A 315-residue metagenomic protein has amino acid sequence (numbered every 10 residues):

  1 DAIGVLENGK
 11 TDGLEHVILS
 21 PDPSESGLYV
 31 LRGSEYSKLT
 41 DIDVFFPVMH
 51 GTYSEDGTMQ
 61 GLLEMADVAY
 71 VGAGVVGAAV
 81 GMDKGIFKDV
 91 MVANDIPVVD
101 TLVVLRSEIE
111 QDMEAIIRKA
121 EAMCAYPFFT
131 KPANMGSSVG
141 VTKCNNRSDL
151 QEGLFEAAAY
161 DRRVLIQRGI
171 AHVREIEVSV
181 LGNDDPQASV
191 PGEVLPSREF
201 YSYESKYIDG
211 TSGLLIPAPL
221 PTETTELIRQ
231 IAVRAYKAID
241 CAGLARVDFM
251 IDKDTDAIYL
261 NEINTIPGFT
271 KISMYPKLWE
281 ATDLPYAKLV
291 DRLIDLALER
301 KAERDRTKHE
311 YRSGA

Functional and structural regions predicted by a protein language model:
D1-V76, V80-M82, I86, V104-I116 (+2 more regions): ATP-binding N-terminal substructure of ATP-dependent carboxylate-amine bond-forming enzymes
E35-L39, A78-H172: Active-site nucleotide/adenylate-binding loops and adjacent lid/helix of ATP-dependent enzymes
G51-S54, V194-R198, I266: Short glycine-enriched loops at secondary-structure junctions
G61-Y70, N146, Q151, A281-L284: A glycine- and small-aliphatic-rich helix-loop capping segment at beta-alpha/alpha-beta transitions that lines
A69-Y70, V98, F128, Y286: Hydrophobic beta-strand scaffold residues
T142-Q230, K253, A257-Y259: Phosphate-binding site of ATP-dependent enzymes
P221-A315: ATP-dependent carboxylate activation and anion-phosphoryl transfer catalytic cores that bind Mg-ATP to form
